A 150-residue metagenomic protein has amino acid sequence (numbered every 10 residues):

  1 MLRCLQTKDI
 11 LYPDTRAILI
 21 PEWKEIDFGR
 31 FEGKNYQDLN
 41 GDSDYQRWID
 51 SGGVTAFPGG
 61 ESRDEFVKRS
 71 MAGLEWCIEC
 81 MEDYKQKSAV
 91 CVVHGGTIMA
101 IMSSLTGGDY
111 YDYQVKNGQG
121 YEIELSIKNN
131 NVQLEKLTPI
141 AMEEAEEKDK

Functional and structural regions predicted by a protein language model:
M1-D44: Phosphate-coordination/substrate-recognition cap region in phosphate-metabolizing enzymes
R3-C4, G73, T97-I98: Alpha-helix capping/helix-boundary segments
P13, I26-Q37, E79-K87, S103-K150: Acidic, low-complexity terminal tails and accessory targeting/binding regions of phosphate-metabolizing enzymes
L39, F66-V67: Conserved anionic group-binding/transfer micro-motifs
Q46-E65: Short glycine/proline- and acidic residue-enriched helix-loop micro-motifs that form flexible lids or anion-recognition
V67, M71-E82: Generic structural signal for well-ordered alpha-helical scaffold segments
H94: Short, conserved phosphate/pyrophosphate- and ester-handling motifs at nucleotide-, phospho-/glycolipid
